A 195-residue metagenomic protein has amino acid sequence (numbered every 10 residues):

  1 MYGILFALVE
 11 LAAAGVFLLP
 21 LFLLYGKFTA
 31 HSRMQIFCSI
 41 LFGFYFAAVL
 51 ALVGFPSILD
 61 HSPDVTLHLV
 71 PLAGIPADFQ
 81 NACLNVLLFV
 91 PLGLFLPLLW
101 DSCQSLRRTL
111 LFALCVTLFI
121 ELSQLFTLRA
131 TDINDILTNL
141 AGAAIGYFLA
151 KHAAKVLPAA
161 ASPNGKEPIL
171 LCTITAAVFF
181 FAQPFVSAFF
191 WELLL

Functional and structural regions predicted by a protein language model:
M1-L122, F126-L128, F148-L195: Bulky hydrophobic segments
E121-I145: Short alpha-helical packing/oligomerization segments
